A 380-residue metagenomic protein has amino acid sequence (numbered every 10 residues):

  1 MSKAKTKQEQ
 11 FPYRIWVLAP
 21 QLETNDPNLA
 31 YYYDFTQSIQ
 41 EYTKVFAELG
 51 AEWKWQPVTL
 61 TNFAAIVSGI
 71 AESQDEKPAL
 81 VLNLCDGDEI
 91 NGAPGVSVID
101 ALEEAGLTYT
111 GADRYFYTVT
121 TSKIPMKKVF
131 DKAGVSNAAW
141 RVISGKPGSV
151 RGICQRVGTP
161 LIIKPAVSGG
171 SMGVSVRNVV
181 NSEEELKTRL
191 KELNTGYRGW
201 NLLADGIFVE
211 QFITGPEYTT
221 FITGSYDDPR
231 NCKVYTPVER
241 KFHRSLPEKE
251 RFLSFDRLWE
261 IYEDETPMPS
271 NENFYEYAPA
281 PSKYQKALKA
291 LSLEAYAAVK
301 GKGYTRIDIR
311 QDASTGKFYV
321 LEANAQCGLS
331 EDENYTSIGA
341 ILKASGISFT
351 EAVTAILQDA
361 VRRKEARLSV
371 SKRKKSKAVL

Functional and structural regions predicted by a protein language model:
S2, Q10-L18, A71-Q74, T118-F208 (+2 more regions): Active-site nucleotide/adenylate-binding loops and adjacent lid/helix of ATP-dependent enzymes
S2-K3, P229, N273, A278-L380: ATP-dependent carboxylate activation and anion-phosphoryl transfer catalytic cores that bind Mg-ATP to form
Q21-E23, D86-D88, A166-S168: Short glycine-rich anion-binding loops that position phosphate/pyrophosphate groups of nucleotides and phosphorylated
E23-Q40: Glycine- and acidic-residue-enriched helix-capping/strand-helix junction motifs
T36-I143: Conserved N-proximal alpha/beta basic substrate-recognition cap immediately N-terminal to, or forming the N-lobe
E185-P269, K283, A287-A290, K317-Y319: Phosphate-binding site of ATP-dependent enzymes
